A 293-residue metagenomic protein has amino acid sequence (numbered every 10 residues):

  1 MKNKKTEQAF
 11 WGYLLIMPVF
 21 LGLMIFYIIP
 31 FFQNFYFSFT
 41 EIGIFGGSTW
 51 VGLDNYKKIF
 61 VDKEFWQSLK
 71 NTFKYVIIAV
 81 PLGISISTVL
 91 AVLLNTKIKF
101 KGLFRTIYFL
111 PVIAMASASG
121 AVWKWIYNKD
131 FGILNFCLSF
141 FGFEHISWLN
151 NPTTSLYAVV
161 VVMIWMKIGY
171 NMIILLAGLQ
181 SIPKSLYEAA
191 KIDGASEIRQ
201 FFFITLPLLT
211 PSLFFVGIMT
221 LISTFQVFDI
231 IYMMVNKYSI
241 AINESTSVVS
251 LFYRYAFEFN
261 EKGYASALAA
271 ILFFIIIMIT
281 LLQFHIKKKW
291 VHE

Functional and structural regions predicted by a protein language model:
K4-E293: A structural signal for multi-pass alpha-helical bundles of membrane permease subunits that mediate small-molecule
